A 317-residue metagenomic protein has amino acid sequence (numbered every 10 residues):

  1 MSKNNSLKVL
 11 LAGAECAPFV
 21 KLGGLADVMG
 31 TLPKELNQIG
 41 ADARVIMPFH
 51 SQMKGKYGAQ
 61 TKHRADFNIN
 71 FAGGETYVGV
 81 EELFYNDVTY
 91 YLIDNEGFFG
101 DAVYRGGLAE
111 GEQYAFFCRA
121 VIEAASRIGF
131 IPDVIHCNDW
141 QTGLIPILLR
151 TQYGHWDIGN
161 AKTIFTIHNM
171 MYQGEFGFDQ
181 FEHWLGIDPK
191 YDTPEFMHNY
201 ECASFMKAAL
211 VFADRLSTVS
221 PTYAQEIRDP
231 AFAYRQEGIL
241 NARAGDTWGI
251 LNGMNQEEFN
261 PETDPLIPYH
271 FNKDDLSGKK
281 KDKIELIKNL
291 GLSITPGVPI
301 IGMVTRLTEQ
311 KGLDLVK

Functional and structural regions predicted by a protein language model:
M1-K317: Catalytic cores of nucleotide-sugar-dependent glycosyltransferases that transfer UDP/GDP/TDP-activated
